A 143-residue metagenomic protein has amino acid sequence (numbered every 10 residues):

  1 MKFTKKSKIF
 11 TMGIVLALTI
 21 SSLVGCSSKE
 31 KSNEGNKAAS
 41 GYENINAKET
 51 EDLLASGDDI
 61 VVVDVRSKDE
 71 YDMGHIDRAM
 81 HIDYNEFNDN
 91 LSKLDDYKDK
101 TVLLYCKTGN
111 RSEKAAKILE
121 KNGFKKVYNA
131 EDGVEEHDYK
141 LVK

Functional and structural regions predicted by a protein language model:
K2-G13, L18-A47, L53, D69-T101 (+1 more regions): Rhodanese-like catalytic fold shared by cysteine-dependent sulfurtransferases and DSP/PTP-type phosphatases
T50, V61-R66: Short hydrophobic beta-strand that contains or immediately precedes a catalytic carboxylate
G57-V62, K98-K100: Short coil/turn segments at beta-strand junctions that form active-site/ligand-binding loops
